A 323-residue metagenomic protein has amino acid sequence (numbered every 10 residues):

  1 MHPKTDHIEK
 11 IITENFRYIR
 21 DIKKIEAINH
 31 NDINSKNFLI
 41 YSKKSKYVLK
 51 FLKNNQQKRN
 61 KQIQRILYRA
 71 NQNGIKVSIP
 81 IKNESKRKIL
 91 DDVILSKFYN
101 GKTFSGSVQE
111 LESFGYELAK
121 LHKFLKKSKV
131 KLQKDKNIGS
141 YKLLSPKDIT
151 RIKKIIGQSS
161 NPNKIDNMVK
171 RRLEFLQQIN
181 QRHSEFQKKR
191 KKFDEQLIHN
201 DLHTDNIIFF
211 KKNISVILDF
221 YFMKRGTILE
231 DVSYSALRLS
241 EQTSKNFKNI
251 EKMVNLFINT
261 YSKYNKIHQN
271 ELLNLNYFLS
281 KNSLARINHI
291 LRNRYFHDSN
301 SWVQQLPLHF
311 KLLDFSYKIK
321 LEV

Functional and structural regions predicted by a protein language model:
M1-K82, E322-V323: Conserved NTP-binding catalytic cores of kinases and kinase-like/nucleotidyltransferase enzymes across multiple kinase
D32-K43, V48-L49, Q181-E230: Active-site acidic catalytic loop and adjacent metal/ATP-binding pocket of ATP-dependent phosphoryl transfer enzymes
S42-Q133: ATP-binding pocket architecture of kinase catalytic cores
D92-G106, K154-Q158, K281-H297: A glycine-centered beta->alpha junction motif in the catalytic cores of kinase/phosphotransferase enzymes
E110-V169: A cross-family kinase active-site recognition segment
R151, R286-V323: ATP/Mg2+ or Mg2+-diphosphate-binding catalytic cores that bind nucleotide phosphates or diphosphates via glycine-rich
L229-K266, S280-D298: Active-site activation/catalytic loop segments of kinase-like enzymes and analogous catalytic loops in related
I267-L279: All-alpha amphipathic helical-bundle segments outside canonical DNA-binding/catalytic cores that form hydrophobic
